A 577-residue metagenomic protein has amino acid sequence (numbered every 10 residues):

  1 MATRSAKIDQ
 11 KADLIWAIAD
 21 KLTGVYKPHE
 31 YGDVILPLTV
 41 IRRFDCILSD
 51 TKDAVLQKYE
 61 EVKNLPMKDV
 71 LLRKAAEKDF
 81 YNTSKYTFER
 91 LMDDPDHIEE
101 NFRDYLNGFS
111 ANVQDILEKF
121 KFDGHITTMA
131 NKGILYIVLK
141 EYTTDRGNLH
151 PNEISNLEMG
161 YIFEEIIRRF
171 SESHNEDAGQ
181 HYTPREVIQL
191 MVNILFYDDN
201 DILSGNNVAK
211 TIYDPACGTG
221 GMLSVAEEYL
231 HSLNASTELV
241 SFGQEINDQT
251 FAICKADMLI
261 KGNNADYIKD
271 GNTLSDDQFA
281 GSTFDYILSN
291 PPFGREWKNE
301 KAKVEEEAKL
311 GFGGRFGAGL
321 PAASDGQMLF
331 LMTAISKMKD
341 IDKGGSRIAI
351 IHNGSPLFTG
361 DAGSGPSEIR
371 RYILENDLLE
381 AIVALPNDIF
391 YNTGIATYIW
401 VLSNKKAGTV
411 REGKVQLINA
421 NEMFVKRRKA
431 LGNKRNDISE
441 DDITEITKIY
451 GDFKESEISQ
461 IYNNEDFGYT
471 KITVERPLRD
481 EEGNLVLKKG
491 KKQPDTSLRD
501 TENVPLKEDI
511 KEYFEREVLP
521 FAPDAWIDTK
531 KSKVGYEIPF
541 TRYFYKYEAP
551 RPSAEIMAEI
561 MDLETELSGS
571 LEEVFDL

Functional and structural regions predicted by a protein language model:
M1-D199, Y267-Q278, A384-N387, E412-N419 (+1 more regions): Non-catalytic, mostly N-terminal accessory regions of nucleic-acid modification and defense proteins
I15, K21, E30-V40, M191 (+3 more regions): Conserved Class I SAM-dependent methyltransferase catalytic core
V25, K298-E307, G311-D325, S355-G365 (+4 more regions): Short, contiguous acidic/charged loop-to-helix segments that flank catalytic cores in large enzymes
I41, D248, S275, P292-R295 (+4 more regions): Conserved nucleotide-binding/hydrolysis micro-motifs of P-loop NTPases
K140, S171, N264-I268, A308-G314 (+3 more regions): Short acidic (Asp/Glu) and glycine-rich catalytic loops that position anionic groups and cofactors
A178-S289, F293-E306, M328, N353-S355 (+4 more regions): Conserved S-adenosyl-L-methionine
S224, A252, S289-P291, M328-M332 (+14 more regions): Feature representing long, continuous alpha-helical segments
Y391-R479: Flexible, glycine-/basic-rich loop-and-beta segments that form/coincide with the SAM-dependent methyltransferase
